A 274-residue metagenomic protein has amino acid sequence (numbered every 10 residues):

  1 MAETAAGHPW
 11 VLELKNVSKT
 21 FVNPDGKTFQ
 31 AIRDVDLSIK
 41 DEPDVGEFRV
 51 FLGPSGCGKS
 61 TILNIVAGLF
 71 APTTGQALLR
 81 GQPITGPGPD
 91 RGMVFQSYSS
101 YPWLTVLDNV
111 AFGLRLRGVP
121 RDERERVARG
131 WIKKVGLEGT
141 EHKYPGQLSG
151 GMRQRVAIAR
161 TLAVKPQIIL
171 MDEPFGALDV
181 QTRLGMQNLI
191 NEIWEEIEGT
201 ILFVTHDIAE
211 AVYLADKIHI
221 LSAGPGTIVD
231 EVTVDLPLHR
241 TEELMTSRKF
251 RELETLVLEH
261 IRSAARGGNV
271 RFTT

Functional and structural regions predicted by a protein language model:
A67: Helix-to-loop junction immediately C-terminal to a conserved catalytic motif
G75-G86: Conserved ABC transporter NBD signature motif
L104-F112: Short coil-to-helix segment of the ABC ATPase nucleotide-binding domain corresponding to the Q-loop/switch region
A111, R115, P120-T140, E192: Conserved ABC ATPase "signature" region
K143, V164: Conserved signature/switch motifs of ABC ATPase nucleotide-binding domains
Y144-L148, M152: Conserved ABC ATPase signature
I158: Hydrophobic anchor residue at the start of the ABC signature
I169-D172: Catalytic Walker B motif of ABC-type/P-loop ATPase nucleotide-binding domains
